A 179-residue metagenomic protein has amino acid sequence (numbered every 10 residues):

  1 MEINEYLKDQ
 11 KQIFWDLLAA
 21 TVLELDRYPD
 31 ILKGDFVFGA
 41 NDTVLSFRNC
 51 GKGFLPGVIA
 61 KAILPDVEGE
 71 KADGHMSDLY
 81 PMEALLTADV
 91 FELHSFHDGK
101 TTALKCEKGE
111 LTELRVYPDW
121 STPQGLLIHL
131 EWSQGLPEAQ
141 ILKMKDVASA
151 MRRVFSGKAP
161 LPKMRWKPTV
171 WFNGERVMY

Functional and structural regions predicted by a protein language model:
M1-Q12, F54-L55, L85, K100 (+1 more regions): N-terminal assembly/transducer modules of large multi-domain enzymes, emphasizing dimerization/partner-binding
I3-Y6, K52-H97: Flexible ATP-lid and adjacent glycine-rich G1/G2 motifs of the Bergerat
E5-A40, Y80-T87, M151: Conserved ATP-binding N-box helix of the HATPase_c
V22-F36, E68-D78, E92-T102, R152-K167: Active-site phosphate-binding and catalytic loops of NTP-dependent enzymes
V37, R48, H94, H129-E131 (+1 more regions): Residue-level recognition of well-ordered beta-strand positions that form the cores of beta-sheet-rich folds across
T43-L45, L126: Short beta-strand element(s) in the Bergerat
L45-G51: Conserved DxG motif in ATP/Mg2+-binding regions
C106-T112: Acyl-thioester-dependent acyl-group transfer interface
